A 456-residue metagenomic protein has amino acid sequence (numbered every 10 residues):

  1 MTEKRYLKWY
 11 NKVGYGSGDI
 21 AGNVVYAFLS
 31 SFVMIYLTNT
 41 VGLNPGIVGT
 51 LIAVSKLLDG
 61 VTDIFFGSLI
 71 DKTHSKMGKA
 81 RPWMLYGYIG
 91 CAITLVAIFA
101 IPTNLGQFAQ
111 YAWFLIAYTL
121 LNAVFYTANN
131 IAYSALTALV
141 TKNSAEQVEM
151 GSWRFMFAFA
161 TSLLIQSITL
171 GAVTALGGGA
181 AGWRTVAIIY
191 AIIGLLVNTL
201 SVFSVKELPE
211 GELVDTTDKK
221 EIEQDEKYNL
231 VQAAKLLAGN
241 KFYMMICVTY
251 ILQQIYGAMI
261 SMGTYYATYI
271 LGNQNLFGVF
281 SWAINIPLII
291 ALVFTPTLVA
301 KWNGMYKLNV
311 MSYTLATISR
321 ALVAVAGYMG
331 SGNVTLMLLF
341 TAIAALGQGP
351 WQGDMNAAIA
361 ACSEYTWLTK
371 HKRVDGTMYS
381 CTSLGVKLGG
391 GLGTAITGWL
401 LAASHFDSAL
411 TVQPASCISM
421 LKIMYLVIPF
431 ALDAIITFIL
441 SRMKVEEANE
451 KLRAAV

Functional and structural regions predicted by a protein language model:
T2-V456: Membrane-embedded alpha-helical bundles of multi-pass transporters/translocases, especially carrier/permease families
